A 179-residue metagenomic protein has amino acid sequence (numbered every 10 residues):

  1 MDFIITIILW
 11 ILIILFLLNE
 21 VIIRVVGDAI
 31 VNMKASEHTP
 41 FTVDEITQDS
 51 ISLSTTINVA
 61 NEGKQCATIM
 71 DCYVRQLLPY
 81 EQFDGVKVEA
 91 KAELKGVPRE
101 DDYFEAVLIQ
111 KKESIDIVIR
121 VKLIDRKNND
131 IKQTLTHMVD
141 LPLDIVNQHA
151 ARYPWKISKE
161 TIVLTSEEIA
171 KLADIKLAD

Functional and structural regions predicted by a protein language model:
M1-A35: N-terminal signal-anchor transmembrane alpha helix of single-pass membrane proteins, serving as the membrane-anchoring
D2-I4, A29, E93-D102, V107-Q110 (+3 more regions): Acidic, serine/threonine- and proline-rich intrinsically disordered appendage/tail regions
I22-E113: N-terminal topogenic membrane-targeting module
N58, R120-K122, V163: Generic structural detector for well-ordered beta-strands
C72-V74, I117-I119, L143-I145: Generic structural hydrophobic/aromatic packing signal, biased to beta-strands
V74-R75, T134-T136: Hydrophobic alpha-helical segments
Q110-K122: Short Pro-Gly-centered flexible turn/kink motifs
K122-K132: Short, surface-exposed loop/turn segments at beta-strand-coil junctions that are enriched for proline with nearby
